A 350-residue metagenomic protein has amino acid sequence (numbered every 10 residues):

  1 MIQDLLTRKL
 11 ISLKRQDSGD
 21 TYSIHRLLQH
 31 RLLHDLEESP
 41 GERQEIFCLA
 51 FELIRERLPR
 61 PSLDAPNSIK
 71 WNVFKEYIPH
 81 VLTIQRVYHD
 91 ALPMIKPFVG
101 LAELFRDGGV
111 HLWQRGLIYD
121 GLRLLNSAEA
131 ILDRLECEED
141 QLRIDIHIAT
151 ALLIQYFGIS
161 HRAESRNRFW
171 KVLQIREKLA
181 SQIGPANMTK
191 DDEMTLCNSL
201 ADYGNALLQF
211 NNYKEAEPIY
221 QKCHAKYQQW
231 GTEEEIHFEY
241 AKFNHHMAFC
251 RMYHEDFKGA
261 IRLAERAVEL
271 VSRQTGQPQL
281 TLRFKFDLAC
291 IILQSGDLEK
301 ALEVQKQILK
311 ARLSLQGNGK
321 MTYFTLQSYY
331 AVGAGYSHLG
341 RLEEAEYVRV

Functional and structural regions predicted by a protein language model:
M1-S39, Q44-P59: C-terminal boundary/linker of central alpha/beta nucleotide-binding cores
D4, L49-S127, I131: Extended alpha-helical scaffolding segments used for macromolecular assembly and cargo binding
D35, R115, R134, T150 (+5 more regions): Glycine-centered coil turns and helix-coil junctions that link the paired helices within alpha-helical repeat units
E37-Q44, D64-F74, G109-R123, L152-F169 (+4 more regions): Short coil/turn connectors between adjacent alpha-helices in alpha-solenoid helical repeat scaffolds
W71, I95-V99, E136-I144, H161-R162 (+5 more regions): Helix N-cap/loop-to-helix boundary motif
Q85-R86, N126-R134, W170-P185, Q221-T232 (+3 more regions): Amphipathic alpha-helical segments of tetratricopeptide repeats
E103-Q114, L142-G158, D191-Q209, F238-Y253 (+2 more regions): Conserved alpha-helical positions within TPR/SEL1-like repeat arrays
H245, M252, F257-V350: Eukaryotic tandem repeat interaction scaffolds
